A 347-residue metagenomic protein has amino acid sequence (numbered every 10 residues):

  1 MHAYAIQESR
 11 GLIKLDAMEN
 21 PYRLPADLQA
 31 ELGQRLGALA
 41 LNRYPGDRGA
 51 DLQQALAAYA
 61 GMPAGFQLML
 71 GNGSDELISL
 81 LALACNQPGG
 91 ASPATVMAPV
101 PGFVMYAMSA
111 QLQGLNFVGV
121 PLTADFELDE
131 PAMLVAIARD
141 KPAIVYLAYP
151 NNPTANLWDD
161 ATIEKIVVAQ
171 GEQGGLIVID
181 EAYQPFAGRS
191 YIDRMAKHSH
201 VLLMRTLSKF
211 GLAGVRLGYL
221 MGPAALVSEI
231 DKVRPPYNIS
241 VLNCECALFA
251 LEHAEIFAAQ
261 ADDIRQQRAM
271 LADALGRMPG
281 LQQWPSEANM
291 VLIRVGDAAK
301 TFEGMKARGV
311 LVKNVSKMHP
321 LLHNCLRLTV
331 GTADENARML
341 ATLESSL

Functional and structural regions predicted by a protein language model:
M1-E76, L80: N-terminal small-domain helix-loop-helix segment of the aminotransferase-like
L24-P25, H200-R277, Q282-Q283: PLP-dependent aminotransferase class I/II
A84-L147: PLP-dependent aminotransferase-like
Q111, L128-D140, P153-F210: Active-site pre-lysine segment of PLP-dependent enzymes
F117-P121, I144-N151, I177-I179, W284-S286: Short beta-strands and strand-loop turn motifs
R265, L275-G309: Conserved PLP-binding catalytic core of the aspartate aminotransferase-like
A307-R308, K317-L347: PLP-dependent enzyme catalytic core of the Aspartate aminotransferase-like
